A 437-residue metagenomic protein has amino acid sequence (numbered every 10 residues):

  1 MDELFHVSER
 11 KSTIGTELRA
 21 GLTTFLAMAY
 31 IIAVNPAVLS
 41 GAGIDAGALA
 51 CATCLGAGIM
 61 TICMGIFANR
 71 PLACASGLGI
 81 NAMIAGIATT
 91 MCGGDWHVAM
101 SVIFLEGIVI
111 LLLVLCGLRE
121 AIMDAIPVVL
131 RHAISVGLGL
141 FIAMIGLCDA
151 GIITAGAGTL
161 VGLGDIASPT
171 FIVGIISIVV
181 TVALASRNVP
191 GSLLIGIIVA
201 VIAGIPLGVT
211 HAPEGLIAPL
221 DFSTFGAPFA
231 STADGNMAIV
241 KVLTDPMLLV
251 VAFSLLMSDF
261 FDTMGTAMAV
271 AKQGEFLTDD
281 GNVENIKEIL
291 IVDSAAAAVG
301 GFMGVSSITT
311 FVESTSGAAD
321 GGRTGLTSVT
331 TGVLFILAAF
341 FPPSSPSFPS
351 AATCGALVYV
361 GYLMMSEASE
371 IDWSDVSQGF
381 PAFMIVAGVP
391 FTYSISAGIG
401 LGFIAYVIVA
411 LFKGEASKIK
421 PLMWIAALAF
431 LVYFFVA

Functional and structural regions predicted by a protein language model:
M1-A48, V161-L163, I195-K287, L431-V432: Helix-loop-helix hairpins and the membrane-proximal interhelical loops of multi-pass alpha-helical transport proteins
M1-N35, G56, S76-G86, T90-L138 (+1 more regions): Helix-loop-helix junctions within the multi-pass membrane cores of secondary transporters/permeases
L18, V38, I122, G191 (+3 more regions): Residue-level signature of catalytic and energy-coupling elements of molecular machines, predominantly ATP/GTP-dependent
G43-I62: Loop-to-helix transition at the N-terminal end of transmembrane alpha-helices
A46-G47, L72, W96, I395: Membrane-helix interface/capping residues of multi-pass secondary transporters
C51, S101-F104, F253, I291 (+1 more regions): Internal alpha-helical transmembrane segments of multi-pass membrane proteins, especially GPCRs
M60-L72, V182-N188, S254-D262, D293-M303 (+3 more regions): Transmembrane alpha-helix interface/packing and boundary motifs in multi-pass membrane proteins, characterized by
C92-P206, T210, V329-A437: Membrane-embedded alpha-helical modules
